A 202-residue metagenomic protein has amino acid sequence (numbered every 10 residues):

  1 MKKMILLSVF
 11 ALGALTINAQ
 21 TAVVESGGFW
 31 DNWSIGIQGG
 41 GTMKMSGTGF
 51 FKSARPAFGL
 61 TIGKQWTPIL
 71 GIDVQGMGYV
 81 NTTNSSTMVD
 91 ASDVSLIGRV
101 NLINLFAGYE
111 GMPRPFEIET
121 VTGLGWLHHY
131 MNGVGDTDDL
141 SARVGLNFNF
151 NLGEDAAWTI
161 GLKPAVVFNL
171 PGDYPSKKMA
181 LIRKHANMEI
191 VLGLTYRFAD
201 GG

Functional and structural regions predicted by a protein language model:
I5, A11, I17-I35, F106-P115 (+1 more regions): Outer-membrane beta-barrel biogenesis signature
Q20-G63: Short glycine/proline- and aromatic-enriched beta-strand/turn motifs that initiate or cap beta-hairpins
V23-E25, S46-F50, I62, N84-S86 (+3 more regions): Outer-membrane beta-barrel proteins
N32, R55-A57, A91-I97, D139-G145 (+1 more regions): Transmembrane beta-barrel architecture of outer-membrane proteins
S34-G36, G71-D73, E117-V121, T159-K163 (+1 more regions): Residue-level detector of the transmembrane beta-barrel scaffold of outer-membrane proteins
I37-G41, L60-K64, L96-L102, T122-W126 (+3 more regions): Residues on the lipid-exposed face of transmembrane beta-strands in outer-membrane beta-barrel proteins
P68-A142, L152-E154: Gram-negative (and chloroplast) outer-membrane scaffold detector with strong preference for beta-barrel transmembrane
T82-A91, G153-G202: Predominantly the C-terminal beta-signal and adjacent terminal strand-loop region of outer-membrane beta-barrel
